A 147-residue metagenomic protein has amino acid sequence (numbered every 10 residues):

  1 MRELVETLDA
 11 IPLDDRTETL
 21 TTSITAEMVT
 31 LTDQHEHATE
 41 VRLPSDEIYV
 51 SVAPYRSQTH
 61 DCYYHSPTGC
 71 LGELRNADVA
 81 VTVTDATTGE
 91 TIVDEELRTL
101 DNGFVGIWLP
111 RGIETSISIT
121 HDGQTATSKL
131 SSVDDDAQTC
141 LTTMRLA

Functional and structural regions predicted by a protein language model:
M1-H37: Extracytoplasmic low-complexity, Pro/Thr/Ser/Ala/Gly-rich segments that lie immediately after a secretion/anchoring
L31, V83-T84, R98, S118-I119: Hydrophobic beta-strand positions
V41-L43, I48-Y55, V133-A147: Extracellular beta-sheet/turn segments enriched in Thr/Pro/Gly and aliphatic residues
L43-V93: Mid-length scaffold segments of soluble, non-membrane domains
T88-E96, T125-K129: Surface-exposed loop/edge segments in extracytoplasmic proteins
T99-I107: Glycine-centered loop-to-beta-strand initiation motif
G106-E114: Short Pro-Gly-centered beta-turn/loop motif in secreted/extracellular proteins
I113-D122: A short, solvent-exposed beta-strand micro-motif common in secreted/extracellular proteins
